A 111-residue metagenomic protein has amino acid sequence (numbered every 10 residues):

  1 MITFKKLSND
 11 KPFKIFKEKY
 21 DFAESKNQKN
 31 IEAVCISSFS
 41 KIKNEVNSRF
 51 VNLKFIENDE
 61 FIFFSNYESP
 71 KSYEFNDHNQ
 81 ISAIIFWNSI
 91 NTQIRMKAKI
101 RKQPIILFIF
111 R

Functional and structural regions predicted by a protein language model:
M1-R111: Binding-site signature for planar aromatic cofactors or substrates
